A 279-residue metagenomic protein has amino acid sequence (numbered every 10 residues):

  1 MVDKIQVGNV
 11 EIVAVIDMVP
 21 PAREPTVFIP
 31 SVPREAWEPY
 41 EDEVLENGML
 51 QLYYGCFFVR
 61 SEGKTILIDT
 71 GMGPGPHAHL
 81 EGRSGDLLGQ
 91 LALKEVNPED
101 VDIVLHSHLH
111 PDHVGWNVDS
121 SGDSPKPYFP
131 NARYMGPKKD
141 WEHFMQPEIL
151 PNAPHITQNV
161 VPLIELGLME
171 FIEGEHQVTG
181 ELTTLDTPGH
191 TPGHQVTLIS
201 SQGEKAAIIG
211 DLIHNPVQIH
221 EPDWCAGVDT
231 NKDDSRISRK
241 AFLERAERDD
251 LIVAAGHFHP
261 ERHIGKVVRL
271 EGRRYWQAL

Functional and structural regions predicted by a protein language model:
V2-L93, V196-D211, N215: Conserved beta-strand hairpin/beta-sheet module of binuclear metal-dependent hydrolase folds, prominently
D17-M18, T70-G73, L109, K139-D140 (+3 more regions): Active-site metal-binding loops of divalent metal-dependent hydrolases
I66-I68, L105, Y134, A206-I208 (+1 more regions): Residue-level marker for buried hydrophobic side chains located in beta-strands that build the well-ordered beta-sheet
A78-L80, V114-S124, G265-K266: Metal-dependent catalytic neighborhoods of phosphoester/phosphodiester hydrolases
E81, G85, Q202-L279: Cap/insert and terminal regions of metallo-dependent hydrolase folds
G85-V96, D100, Y128-D186, D234-D250: Metallo-beta-lactamase
V101-D112: Metallo-beta-lactamase
G115, T183-Q195: Active-site glycine- and acidic-residue-rich loops that bind and position anionic ligands or nucleotide-like cofactors
